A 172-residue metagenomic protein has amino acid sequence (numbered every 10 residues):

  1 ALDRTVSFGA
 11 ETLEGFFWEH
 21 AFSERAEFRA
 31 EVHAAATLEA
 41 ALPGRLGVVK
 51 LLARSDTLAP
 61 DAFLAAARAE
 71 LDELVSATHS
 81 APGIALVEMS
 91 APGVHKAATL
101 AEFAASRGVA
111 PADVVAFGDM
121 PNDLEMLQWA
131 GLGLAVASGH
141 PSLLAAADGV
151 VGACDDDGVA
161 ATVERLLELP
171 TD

Functional and structural regions predicted by a protein language model:
A1-L2, L144: Anion (oxyanion) recognition and catalysis
L2-F117, P121-N122: Conserved acidic, metal-coordinating active-site core of Asp-based, Mg2+-dependent phosphoryl-transfer enzymes
M89-D172: Mg2+-dependent phosphoryl-transfer enzymes with acidic/Ser/Thr/Gly-rich catalytic loops
